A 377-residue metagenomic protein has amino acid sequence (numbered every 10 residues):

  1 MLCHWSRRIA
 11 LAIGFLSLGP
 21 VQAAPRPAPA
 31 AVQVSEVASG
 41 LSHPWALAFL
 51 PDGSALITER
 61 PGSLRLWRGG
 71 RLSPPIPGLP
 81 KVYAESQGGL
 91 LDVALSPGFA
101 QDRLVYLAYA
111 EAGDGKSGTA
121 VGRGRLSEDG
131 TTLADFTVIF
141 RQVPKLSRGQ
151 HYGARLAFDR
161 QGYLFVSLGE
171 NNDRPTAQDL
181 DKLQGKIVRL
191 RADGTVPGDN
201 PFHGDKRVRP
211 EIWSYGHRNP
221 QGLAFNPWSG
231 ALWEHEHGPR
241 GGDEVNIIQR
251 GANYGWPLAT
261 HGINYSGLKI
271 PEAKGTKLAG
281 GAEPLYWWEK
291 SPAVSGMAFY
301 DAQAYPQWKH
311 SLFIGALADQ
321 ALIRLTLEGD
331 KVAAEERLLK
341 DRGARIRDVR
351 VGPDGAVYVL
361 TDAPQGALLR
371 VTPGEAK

Functional and structural regions predicted by a protein language model:
R8-G19: Bacterial N-terminal signal peptides
A23-Q33, T131-L133, T195-D205, G262-G280 (+1 more regions): Blade/loop signatures of beta-propeller domains
A23-R174, G222-F225, G230-G238, K290-E328 (+1 more regions): Acidic, Gly/Ser/Thr-rich repeat motifs that build Ca2+-stabilized beta-propeller blades
S35-E36, S73-P80, T132-R141, T195-F202 (+2 more regions): Beta-propeller fold detector
A120-D129, L180-D193, I248-Q249: Beta-propeller blade signature
V166-Q184, G242-E244, I248: Short, conserved, GDST-rich strand-edge loop motifs in beta-rich repeat architectures
V208-Q249: Repeat-solenoid scaffold signature
H217, V332-P353: Conserved blade-ending motifs and adjacent loop-strand segments that build the rim/top face of beta-propeller domains
